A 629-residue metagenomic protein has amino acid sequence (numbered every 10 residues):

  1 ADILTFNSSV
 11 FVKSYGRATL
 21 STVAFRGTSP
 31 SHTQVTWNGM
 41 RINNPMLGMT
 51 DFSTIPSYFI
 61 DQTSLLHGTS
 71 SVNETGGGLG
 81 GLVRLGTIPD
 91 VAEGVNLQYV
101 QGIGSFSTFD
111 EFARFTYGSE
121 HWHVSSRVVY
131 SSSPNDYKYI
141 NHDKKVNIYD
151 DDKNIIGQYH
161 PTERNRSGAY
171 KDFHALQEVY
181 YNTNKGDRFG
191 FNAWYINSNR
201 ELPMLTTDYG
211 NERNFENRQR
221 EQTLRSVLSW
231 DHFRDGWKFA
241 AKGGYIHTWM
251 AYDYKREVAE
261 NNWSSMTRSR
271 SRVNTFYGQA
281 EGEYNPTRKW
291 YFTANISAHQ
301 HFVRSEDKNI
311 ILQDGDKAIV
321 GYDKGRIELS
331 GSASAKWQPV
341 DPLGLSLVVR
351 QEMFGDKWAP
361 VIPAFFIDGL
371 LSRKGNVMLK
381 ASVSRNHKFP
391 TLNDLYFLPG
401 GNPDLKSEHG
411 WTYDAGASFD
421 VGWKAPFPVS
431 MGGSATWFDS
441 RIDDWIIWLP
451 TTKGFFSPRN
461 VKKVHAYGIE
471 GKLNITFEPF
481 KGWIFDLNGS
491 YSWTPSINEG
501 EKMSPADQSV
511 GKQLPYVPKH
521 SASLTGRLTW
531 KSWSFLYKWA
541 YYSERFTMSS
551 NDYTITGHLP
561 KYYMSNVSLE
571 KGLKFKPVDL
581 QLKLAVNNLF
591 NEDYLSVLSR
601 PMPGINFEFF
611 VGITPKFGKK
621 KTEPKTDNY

Functional and structural regions predicted by a protein language model:
D2-N44: Extracytoplasmic beta-strand/coil segments of soluble accessory domains associated with Gram-negative outer-membrane
V12, M40-H67, P399: Short acidic/polar hinge/loop motifs at secondary-structure boundaries that mediate gating or recognition
T54-Q98: A beta-strand signature from Gram-negative outer-membrane beta-barrel systems, especially the internal plug domain
S105-S132, K144-N199, Q222-R234, P286-F292 (+1 more regions): Transmembrane beta-barrel wall of Gram-negative outer-membrane proteins
Y137, R166-D172, K185-F239, H247-V273: Flexible loop and strand-edge segments within Gram-negative outer membrane beta-barrel domains
Y139, Y541-S550, P560, N566-Y629: C-terminal beta-signal and adjacent terminal beta-strands/loops of Gram-negative outer-membrane beta-barrel proteins
G236-Y254, S372, M378-K380, E408-Y467 (+2 more regions): Membrane-embedded beta-barrel scaffold of Gram-negative outer-membrane proteins
Q338-G344, S430-R441, N460-M548, D579: Gram-negative outer-membrane beta-barrel transporters
